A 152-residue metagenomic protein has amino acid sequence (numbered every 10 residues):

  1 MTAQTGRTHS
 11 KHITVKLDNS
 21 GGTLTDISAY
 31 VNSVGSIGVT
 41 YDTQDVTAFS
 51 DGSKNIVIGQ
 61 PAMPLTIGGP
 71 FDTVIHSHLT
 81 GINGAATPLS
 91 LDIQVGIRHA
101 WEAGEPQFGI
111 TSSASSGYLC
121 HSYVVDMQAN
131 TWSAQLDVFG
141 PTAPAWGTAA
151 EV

Functional and structural regions predicted by a protein language model:
M1-Q4, D126, N130-V152: Protruding loop/beta-arch "assembly-hinge" segments enriched in small, turn-prone residues
T2-D72, T111-S133: Solvent-exposed edge beta-strands and adjacent loop segments that serve as assembly or binding interfaces
T14-S20, Q94-A100, E151: Predominantly extracellular/luminal cell-surface or secreted proteins
T66, S90, F108, A143-W146: Intrinsically disordered, low-complexity segments enriched in proline/serine/threonine
I67, I93, L136-V138: Residue-level detector of buried hydrophobic side-chain packing in well-ordered secondary-structure elements
F71-V74, P141-A143: Acidic glycine-/aspartate-rich tracts in secreted/extracellular proteins
I75-L79, W146-A149: Short acidic, gly/pro-rich beta-turn/loop elements at beta-sheet edges and active-site/ligand-binding grooves
H76-L119: Short, acidic/charged, Gly/Pro-enriched secondary-structure junctions
